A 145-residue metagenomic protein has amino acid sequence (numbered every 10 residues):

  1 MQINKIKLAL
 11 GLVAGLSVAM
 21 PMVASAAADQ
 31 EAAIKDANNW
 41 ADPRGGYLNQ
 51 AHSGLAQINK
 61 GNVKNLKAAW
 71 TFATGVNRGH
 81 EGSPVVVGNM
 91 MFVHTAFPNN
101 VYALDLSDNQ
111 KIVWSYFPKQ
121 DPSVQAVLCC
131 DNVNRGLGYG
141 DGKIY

Functional and structural regions predicted by a protein language model:
M1-G11: Bacterial Sec-dependent N-terminal signal peptides
Q2, P21-V23: Position-driven detector of the extreme protein N-terminus
A9-L10, A24, V113, Y145: Short secondary-structure capping/junction motifs at helix and strand boundaries
A9-P21: Bacterial N-terminal signal peptides
A27-T74, K111-A126: Aromatic (tryptophan-biased) beta-strands that constitute blades/sheets of beta-rich domains
A37-R44, G79-N100, A126-Y145: Repeat-blade elements of multi-bladed beta-propeller folds
A103-L104: Conserved blade-register residue in beta-propeller folds
